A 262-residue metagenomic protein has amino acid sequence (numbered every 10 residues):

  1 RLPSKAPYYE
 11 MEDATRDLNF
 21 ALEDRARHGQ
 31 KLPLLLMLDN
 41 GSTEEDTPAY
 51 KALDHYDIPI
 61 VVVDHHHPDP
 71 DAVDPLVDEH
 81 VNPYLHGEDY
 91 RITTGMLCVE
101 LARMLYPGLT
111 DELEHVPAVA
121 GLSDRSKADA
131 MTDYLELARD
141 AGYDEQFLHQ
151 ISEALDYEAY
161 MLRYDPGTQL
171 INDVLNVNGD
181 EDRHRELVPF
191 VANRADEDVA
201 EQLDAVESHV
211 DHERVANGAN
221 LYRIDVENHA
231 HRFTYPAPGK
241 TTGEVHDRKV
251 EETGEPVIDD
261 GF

Functional and structural regions predicted by a protein language model:
R1-E158, P189, N193, E197-S208 (+1 more regions): Replace "Mg2+/Mn2+-dependent" with "divalent metal-dependent
P166-D198, E207-S208: Interdomain hinge/lid region at the active-site interface of Rossmann-like NAD(P)-dependent oxidoreductases
